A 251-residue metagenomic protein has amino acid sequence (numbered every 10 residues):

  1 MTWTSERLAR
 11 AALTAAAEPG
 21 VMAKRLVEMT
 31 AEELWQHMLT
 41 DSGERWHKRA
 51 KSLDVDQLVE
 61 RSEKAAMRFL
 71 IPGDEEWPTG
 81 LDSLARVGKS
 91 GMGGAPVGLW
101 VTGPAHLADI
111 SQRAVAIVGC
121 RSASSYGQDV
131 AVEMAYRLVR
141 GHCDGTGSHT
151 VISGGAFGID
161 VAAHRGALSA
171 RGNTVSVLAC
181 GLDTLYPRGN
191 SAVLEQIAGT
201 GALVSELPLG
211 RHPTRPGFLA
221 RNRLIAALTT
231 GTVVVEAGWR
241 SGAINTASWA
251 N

Functional and structural regions predicted by a protein language model:
M1-E6, P72-N251: Glycine-biased, small-residue-rich flexible motifs in mid-sequence functional cores and linkers
M1-K89: Short, small/acidic-rich helices and loops at N termini and domain boundaries of DNA replication/processing enzymes
